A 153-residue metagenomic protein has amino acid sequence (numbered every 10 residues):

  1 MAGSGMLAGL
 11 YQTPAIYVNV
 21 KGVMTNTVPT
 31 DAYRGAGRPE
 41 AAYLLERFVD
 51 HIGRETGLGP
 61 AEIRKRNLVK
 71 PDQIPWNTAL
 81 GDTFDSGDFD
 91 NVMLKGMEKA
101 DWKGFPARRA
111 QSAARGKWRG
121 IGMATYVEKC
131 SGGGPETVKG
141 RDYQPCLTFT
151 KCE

Functional and structural regions predicted by a protein language model:
M1-F48, V127-T150: Glycine-rich loop/linker segments at domain edges
G3, D31-A42, G53, T78-G87 (+1 more regions): Hydrophobic alpha-helical scaffolding
E46-F48, I52, N67-P71: C-terminal alpha-helical interaction appendages
G53-R54, M97: Residue-level preference for well-ordered alpha-helical positions
R54-E55, R141: Feature of Fe-S/electron-transfer and energy-metabolism proteins that preferentially highlights extended coupling
L68-E153: Helix-loop-helix junctions that connect adjacent transmembrane helices in secondary transporters/permeases, recognized
